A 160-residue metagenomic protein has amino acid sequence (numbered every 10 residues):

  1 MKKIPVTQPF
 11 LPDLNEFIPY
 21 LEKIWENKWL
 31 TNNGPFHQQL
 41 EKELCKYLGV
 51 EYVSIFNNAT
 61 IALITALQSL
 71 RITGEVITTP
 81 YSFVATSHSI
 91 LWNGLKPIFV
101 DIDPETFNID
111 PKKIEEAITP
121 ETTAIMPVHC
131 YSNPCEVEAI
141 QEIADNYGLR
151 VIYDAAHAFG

Functional and structural regions predicted by a protein language model:
M1-I72, N93, I118, P127 (+1 more regions): Conserved PLP-binding active-site segment in aminotransferase class I/II-type PLP enzymes
K2-I4, Q8-P9, K28, T79-S82 (+2 more regions): Flexible, active-site-adjacent loop/turn segments at secondary-structure boundaries
Q68-A155: PLP-dependent aminotransferase-like
